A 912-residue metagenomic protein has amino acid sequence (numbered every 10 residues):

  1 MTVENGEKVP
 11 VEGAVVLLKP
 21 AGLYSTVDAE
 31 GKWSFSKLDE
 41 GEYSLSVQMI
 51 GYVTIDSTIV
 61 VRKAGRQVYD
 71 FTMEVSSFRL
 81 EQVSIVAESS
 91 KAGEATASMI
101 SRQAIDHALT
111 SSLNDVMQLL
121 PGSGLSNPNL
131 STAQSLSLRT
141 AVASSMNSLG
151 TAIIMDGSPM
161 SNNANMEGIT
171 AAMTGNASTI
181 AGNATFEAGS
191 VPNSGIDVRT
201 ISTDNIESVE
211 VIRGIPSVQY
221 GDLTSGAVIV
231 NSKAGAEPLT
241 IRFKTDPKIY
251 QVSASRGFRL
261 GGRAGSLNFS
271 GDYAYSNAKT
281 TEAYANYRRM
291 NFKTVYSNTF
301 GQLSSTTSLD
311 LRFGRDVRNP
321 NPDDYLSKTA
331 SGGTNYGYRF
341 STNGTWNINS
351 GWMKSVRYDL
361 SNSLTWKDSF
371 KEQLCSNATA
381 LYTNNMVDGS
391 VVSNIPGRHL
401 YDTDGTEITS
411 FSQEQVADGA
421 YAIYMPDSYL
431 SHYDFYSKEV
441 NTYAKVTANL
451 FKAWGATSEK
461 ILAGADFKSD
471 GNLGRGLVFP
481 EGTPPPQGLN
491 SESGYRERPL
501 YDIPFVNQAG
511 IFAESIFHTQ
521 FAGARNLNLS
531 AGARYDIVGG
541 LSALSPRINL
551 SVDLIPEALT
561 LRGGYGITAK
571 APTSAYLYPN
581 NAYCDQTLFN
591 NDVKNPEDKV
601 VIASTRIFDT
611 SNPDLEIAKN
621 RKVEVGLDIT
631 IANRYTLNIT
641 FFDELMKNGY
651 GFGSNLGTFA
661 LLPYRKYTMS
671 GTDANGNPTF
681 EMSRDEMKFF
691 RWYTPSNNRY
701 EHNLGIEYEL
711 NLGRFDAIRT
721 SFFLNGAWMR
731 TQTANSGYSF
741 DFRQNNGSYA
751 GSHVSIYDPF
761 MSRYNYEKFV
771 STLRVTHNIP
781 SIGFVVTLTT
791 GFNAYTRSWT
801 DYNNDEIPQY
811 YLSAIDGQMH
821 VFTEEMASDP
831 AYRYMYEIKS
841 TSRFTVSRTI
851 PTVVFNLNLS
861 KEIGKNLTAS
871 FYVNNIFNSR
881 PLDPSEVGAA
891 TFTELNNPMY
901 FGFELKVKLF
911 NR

Functional and structural regions predicted by a protein language model:
E4-E7, E12-K19, Q48-Y52, R62-D106: Short, acidic, small-residue-rich periplasmic hinge/interaction motif at the N-terminus of Gram-negative outer-membrane
V15-T26, E30, Q82-S111, A133-S135 (+3 more regions): N-terminal periplasmic "start-of-domain" segments of outer-membrane beta-barrel proteins
V68-F71, L113-V116, S135-S137, I153-I154 (+2 more regions): N-terminal periplasmic accessory domains that precede and gate Gram-negative outer-membrane beta-barrel machines
N114, Q118-G182, E207: Extracytoplasmic beta-strand/coil segments of soluble accessory domains associated with Gram-negative outer-membrane
I180-G182, G791-I838, T849-T852, N858-R912: C-terminal beta-signal and adjacent terminal beta-strands/loops of Gram-negative outer-membrane beta-barrel proteins
I206, R242-Y275, E282-T365: Transmembrane beta-barrel wall of Gram-negative outer-membrane proteins
G389-M425, S431-L527, L577-N580, S752-M761 (+1 more regions): Outer-membrane beta-barrel transmembrane domain signature of Gram-negative proteins, especially the mid-to-C-terminal
Q520-G523, D643-L645, L662-Y802: Gram-negative outer-membrane beta-barrel transporters
